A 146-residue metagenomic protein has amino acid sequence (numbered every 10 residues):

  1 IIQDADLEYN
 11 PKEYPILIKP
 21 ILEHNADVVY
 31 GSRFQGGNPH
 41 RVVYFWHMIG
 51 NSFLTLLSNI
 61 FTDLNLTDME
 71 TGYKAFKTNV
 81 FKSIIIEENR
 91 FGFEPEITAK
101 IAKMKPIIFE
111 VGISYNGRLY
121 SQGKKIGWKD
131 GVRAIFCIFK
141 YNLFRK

Functional and structural regions predicted by a protein language model:
I1-D6: Short beta-strand-to-loop acidic/aromatic patch adjacent to the donor-nucleotide binding site
Y9, K77-V80, K105-I107, C137 (+1 more regions): Secondary-structure boundary/capping motif
P11-F91, G117-W128, V132-I135: Acceptor/aglycone-binding surface of glycosyltransferases and processive sugar-polymer synthases
A26, I86-N89, P106, K140 (+1 more regions): Generic structural signal for secondary-structure transition and capping sites
L64-N65, E87-N89, T98-N116: Catalytic donor-sugar/metal-binding loop of nucleotide-sugar-dependent glycosyltransferases
E94: Short-chain dehydrogenase/reductase
V132-K146: Basic/Trp-rich segment in TM-proximal cytosolic loops or flexible interdomain/linker regions
